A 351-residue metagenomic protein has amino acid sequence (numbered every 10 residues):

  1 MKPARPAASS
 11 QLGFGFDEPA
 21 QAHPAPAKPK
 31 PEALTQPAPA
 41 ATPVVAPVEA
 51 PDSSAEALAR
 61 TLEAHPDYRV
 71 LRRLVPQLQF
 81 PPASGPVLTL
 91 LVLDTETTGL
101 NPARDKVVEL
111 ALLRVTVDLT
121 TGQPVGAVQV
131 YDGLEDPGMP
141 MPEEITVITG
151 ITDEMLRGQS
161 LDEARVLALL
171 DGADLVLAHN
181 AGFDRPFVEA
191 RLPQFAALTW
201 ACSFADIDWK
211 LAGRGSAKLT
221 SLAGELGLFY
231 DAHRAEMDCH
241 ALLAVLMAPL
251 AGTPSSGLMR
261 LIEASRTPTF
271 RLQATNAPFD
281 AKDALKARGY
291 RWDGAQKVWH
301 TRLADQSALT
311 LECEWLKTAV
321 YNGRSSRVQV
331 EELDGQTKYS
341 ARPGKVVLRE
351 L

Functional and structural regions predicted by a protein language model:
K2-P81, A248-L351: Acidic two-metal-ion nuclease catalytic site recognized across multiple nuclease folds, prominently DnaQ/RNase D-T
Q11-G13, P26-K28, E32, Q36-L198 (+4 more regions): Conserved non-catalytic scaffold segment of RNase H-like nuclease domains
R165, L242, A304: Short Asp/Glu-rich motifs
R191, E225, V245-G252: Active-site catalytic microenvironments for nucleophilic, acid-base chemistry
T199, A217, A232-A235, G252-L258: Short, structured loop/turn "capping" segments at alpha-beta junctions
M237-L246: Acidic, divalent-metal-coordinating active-site segment for phosphoryl/phosphodiester hydrolysis, typified by short
